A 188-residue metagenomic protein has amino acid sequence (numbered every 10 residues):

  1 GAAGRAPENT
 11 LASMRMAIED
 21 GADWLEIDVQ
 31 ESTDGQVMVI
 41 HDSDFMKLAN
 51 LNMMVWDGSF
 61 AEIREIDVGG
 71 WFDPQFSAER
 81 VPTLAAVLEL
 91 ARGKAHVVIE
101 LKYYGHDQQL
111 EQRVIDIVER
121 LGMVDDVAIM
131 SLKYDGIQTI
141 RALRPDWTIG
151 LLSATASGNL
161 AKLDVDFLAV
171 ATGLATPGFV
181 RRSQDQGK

Functional and structural regions predicted by a protein language model:
G1-K188: Phosphate-group recognition and catalysis centered on beta-loop-alpha active-site segments
